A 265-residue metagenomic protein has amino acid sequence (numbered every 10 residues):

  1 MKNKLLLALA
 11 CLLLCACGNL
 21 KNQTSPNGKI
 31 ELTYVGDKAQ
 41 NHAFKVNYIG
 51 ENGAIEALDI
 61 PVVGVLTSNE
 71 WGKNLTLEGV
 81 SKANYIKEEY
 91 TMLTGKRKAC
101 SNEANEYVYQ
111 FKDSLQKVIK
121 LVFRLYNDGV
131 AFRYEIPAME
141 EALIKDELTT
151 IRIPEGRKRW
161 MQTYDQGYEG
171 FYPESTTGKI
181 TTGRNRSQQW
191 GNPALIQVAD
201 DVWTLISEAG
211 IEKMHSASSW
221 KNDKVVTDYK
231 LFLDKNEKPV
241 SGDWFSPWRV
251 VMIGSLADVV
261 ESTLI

Functional and structural regions predicted by a protein language model:
M1-T24: Bacterial Sec-dependent N-terminal signal peptides
Q23-I265: N-terminal accessory beta-strand-rich subdomains and adjacent acidic, glycine-rich linkers that precede catalytic cores
